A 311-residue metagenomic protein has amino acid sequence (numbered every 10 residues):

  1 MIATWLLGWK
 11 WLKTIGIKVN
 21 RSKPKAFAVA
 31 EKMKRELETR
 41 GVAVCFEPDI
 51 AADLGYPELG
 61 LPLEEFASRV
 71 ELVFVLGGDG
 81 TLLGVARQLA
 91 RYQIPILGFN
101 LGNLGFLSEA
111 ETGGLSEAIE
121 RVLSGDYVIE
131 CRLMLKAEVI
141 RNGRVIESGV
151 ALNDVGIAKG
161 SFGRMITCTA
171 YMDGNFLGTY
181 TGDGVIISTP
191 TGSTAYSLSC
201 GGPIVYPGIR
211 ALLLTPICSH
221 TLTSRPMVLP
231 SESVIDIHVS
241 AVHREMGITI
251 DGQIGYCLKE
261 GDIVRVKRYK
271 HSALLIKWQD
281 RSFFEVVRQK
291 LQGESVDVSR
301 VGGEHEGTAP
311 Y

Functional and structural regions predicted by a protein language model:
A3-L72, G84, G113-V128, V139-G149: ATP/NTP phosphate-donor binding region
I17, V75, I187: Redox-cofactor binding/interface segments in oxidoreductases and associated redox assembly factors
N20, F74, G78, N100 (+2 more regions): A residue-level signal for conserved active-site and pocket-lining positions in enzyme catalytic cores
A26, G80-V85, T194-S199: Short glycine/serine/threonine-rich phosphate/pyrophosphate-binding segments that cradle anionic phosphate groups
L89-F99, L104-F106: Gly/Ser-rich helix-loop-strand patches that form or flank binding pockets for ribonucleotide-derived cofactors
L104-D183: Catalytic core of DAGKc-family lipid kinases
I157, D173-F176, R225-Y311: ATP/nucleoside-binding phosphotransfer catalytic cores, i.e., glycine-rich phosphate-binding loops
T179-G182, I186-T223: Gly/Ser/Thr-rich active-site loops/lids in small-molecule metabolic enzymes that frequently grip phosphoryl groups
